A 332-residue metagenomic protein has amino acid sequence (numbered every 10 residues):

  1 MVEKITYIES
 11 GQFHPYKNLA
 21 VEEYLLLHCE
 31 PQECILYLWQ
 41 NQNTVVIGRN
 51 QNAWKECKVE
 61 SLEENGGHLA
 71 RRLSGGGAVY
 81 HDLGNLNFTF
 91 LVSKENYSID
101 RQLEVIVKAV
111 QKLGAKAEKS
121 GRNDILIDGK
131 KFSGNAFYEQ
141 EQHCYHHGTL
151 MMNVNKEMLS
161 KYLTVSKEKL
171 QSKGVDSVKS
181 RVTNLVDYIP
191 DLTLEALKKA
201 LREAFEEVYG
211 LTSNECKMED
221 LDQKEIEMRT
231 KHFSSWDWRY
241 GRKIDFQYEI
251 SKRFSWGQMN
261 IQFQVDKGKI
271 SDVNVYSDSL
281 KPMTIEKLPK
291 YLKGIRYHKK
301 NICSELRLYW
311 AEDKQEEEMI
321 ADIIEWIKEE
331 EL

Functional and structural regions predicted by a protein language model:
M1-Y97: N-terminal lobe of the biotin/lipoate ligase/transferase fold
Q12, V92-N96, V186-D191, Y276-S279: A generic structural motif
N41-N43, E118-G129: Short, glycine/charge-rich beta-strand/loop segments that flank catalytic centers and engage negatively charged groups
N85-N123: Contiguous, small/hydrophobic- and glycine-enriched helical/loop subdomains that border and often "cap" functional
G114, S133, E141-Y240, M283-L332: Long, positively charged amphipathic alpha-helical accessory segments at protein N-termini or as interdomain linkers
A136-F137, L150-M152, K252, M259-S277: Short beta-strand elements
Q223-D266: Structured beta-strand/loop patches that form or line metal/cofactor-binding pockets in enzymes
I270-I285, P289-K290: A C-terminal functional module that forms or caps the active site or interfaces directly with catalytic machinery
